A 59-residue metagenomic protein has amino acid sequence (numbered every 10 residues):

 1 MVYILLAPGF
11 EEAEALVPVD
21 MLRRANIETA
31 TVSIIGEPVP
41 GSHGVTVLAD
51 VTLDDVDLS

Functional and structural regions predicted by a protein language model:
M1-S59: Extended, subdomain-level signal for the structured scaffold at the beginning of enzyme domains
